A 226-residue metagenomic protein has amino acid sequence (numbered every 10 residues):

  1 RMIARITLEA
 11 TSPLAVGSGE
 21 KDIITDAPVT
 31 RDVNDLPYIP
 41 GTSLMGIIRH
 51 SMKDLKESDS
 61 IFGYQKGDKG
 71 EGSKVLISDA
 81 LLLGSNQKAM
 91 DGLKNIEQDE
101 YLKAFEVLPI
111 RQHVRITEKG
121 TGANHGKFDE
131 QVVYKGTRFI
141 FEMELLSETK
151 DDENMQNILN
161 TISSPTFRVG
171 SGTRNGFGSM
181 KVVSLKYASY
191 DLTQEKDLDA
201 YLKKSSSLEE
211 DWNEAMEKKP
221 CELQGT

Functional and structural regions predicted by a protein language model:
R1-T226: RNA-binding basic/glycine-rich loop and surface signature characteristic of RAMP-family CRISPR effectors
